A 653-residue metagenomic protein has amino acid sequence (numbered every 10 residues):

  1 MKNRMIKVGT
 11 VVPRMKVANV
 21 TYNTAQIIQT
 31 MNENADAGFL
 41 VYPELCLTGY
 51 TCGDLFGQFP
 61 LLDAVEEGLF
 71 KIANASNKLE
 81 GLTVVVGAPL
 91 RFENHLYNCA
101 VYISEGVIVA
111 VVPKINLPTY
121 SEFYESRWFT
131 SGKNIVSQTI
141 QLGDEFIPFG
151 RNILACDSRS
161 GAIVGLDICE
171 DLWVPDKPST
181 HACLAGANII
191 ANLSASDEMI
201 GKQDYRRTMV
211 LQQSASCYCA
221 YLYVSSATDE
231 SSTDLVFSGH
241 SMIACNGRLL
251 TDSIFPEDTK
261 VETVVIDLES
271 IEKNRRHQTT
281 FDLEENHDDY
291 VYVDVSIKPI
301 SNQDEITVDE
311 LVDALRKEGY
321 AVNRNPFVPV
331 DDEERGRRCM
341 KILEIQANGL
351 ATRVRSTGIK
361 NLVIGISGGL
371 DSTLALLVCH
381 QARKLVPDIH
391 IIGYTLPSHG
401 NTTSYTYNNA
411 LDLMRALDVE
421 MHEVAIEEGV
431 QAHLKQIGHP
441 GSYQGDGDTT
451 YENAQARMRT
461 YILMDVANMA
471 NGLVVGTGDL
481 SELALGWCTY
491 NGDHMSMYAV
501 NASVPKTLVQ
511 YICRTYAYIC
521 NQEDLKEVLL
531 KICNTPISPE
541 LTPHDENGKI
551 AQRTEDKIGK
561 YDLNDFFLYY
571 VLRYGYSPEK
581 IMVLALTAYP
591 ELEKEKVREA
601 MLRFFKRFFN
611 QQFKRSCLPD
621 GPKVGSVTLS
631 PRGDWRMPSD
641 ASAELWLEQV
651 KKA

Functional and structural regions predicted by a protein language model:
M1-G365, Q381-V386: Enzyme catalytic cores with a strong preference for nitrogen-chemistry domains
F56, S160, C217-C219, S231 (+4 more regions): ATP/NTP-dependent adenylation/nucleotidyl-transfer catalytic domains that generate, transfer, or process NMP-activated
